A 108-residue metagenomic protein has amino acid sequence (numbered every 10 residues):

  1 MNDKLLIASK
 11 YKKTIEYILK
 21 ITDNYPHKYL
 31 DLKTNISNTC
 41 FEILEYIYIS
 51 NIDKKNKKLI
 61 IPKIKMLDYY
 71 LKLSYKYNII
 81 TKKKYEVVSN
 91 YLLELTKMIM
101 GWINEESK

Functional and structural regions predicted by a protein language model:
M1-K108: Amphipathic alpha-helical assembly/interaction segments
